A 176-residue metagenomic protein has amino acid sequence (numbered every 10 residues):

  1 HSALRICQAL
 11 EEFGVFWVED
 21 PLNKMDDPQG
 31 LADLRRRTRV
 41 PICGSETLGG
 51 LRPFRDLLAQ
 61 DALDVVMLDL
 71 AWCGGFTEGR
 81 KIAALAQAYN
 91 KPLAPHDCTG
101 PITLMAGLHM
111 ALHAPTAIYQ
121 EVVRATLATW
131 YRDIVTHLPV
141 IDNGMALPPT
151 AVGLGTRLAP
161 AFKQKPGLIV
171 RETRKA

Functional and structural regions predicted by a protein language model:
H1-T103: Catalytic core of soluble alpha/beta enzymes
R5-I6, T77, I82, C98-A176: Flexible C-terminal active-site loop/helix
